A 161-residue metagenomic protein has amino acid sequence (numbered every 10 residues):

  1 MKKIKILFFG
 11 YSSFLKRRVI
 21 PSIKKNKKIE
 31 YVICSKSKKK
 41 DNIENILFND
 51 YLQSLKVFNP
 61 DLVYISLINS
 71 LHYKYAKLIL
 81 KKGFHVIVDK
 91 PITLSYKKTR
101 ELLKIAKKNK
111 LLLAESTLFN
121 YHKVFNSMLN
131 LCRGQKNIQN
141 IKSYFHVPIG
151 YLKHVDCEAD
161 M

Functional and structural regions predicted by a protein language model:
M1-I43, V57: N-terminal Rossmann-like dinucleotide-binding module
M1-K5, K40, K81, K104-K110: Short, Lys/Arg-enriched, disordered terminal segments
S12, L67-I68, P91, T117-N120: Structured beta->alpha junctions
L15, V19, H72, H85 (+1 more regions): Histidine-centered active-site/metal-ligand motif
K28, F84, L111: Short phosphate-binding/catalytic loops that engage adenosine nucleotides
N45-I87, P91-I105: Beta-loop-alpha module in the N-terminal Rossmann-like domain of NAD(P)-dependent dehydrogenases, especially those
E101-L118, K136-S143: Rossmann-fold dehydrogenase core element
F119-M161: Predominantly a Rossmann-like dinucleotide-binding segment in NAD(P)-dependent oxidoreductases
